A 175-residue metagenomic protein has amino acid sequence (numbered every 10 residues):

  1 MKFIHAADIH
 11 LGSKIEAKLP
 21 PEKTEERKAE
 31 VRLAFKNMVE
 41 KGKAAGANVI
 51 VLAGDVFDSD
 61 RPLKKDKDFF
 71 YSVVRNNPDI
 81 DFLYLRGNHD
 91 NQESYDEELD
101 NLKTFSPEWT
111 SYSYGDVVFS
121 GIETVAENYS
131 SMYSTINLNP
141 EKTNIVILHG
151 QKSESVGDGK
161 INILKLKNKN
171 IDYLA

Functional and structural regions predicted by a protein language model:
M1-D68: N-terminal active-site segment of His-dependent metallophosphoesterases
V49, D58-A175: His/Asp/Glu-rich metal-coordinating catalytic cores of metallo-dependent phosphodiesterases/hydrolases acting on
